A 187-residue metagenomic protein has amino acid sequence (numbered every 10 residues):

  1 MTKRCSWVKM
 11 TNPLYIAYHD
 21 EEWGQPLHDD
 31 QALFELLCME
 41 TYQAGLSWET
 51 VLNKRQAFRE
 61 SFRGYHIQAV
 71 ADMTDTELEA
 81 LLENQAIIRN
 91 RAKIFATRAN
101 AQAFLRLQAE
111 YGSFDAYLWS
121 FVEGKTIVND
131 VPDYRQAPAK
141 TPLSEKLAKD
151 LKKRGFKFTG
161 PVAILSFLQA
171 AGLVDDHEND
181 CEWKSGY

Functional and structural regions predicted by a protein language model:
M1-Y187: HhH-family (HhH-GPD) DNA N-glycosylase catalytic core used in base-excision repair
